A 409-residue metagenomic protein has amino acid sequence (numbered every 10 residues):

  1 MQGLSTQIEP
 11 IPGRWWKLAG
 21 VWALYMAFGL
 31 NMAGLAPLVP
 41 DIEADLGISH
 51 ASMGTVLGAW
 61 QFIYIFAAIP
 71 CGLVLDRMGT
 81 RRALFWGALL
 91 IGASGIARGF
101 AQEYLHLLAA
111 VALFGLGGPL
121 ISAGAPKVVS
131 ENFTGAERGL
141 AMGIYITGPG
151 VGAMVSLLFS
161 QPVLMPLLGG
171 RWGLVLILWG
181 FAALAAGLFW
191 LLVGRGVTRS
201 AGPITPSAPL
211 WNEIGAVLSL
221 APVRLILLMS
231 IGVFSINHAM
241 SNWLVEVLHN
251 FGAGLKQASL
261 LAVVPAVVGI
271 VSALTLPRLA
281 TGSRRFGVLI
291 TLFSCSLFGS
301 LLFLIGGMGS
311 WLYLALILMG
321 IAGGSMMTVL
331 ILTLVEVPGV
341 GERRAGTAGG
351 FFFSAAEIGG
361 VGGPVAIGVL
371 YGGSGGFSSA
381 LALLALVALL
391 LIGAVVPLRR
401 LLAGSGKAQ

Functional and structural regions predicted by a protein language model:
G3-I11, G196-L225: Juxtamembrane intracellular "pre-TM" segments in multi-pass secondary transporters
L35-A36, P222-V263, I270-A273: Extracytoplasmic gate region of multi-pass secondary transporters
F66-Q102: Conserved MFS/SLC helix-loop-helix module at the cytosolic interface between two early adjacent transmembrane helices
R77-G87, T281-F293: Cytoplasmic membrane-interface "Motif A"-like loop-to-helix N-cap segments of 12-TM Major Facilitator Superfamily
A110-G148: Cytoplasmic helix-loop-helix junction between adjacent transmembrane helices in 12-TM secondary transporters
I144-G194: Helix-loop-helix hairpin linking two adjacent transmembrane segments in secondary transporters
R284-T333: C-terminal transmembrane helical hairpin of 12-TM major facilitator-type secondary transporters
G341-S374: A late C-terminal transmembrane helix in Major Facilitator Superfamily
